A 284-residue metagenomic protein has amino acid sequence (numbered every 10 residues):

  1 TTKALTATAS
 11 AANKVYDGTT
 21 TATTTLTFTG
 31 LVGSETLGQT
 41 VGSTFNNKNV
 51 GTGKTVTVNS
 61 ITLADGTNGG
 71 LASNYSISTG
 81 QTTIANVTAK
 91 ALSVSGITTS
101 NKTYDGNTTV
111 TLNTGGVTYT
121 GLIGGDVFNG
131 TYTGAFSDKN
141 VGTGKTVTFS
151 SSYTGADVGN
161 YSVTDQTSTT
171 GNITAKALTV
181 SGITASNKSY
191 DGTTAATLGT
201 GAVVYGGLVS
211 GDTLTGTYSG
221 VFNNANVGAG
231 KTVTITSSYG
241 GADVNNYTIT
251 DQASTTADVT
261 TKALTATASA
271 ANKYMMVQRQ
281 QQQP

Functional and structural regions predicted by a protein language model:
T1-P284: Short loop/turn motifs that initiate or flank beta-strands
